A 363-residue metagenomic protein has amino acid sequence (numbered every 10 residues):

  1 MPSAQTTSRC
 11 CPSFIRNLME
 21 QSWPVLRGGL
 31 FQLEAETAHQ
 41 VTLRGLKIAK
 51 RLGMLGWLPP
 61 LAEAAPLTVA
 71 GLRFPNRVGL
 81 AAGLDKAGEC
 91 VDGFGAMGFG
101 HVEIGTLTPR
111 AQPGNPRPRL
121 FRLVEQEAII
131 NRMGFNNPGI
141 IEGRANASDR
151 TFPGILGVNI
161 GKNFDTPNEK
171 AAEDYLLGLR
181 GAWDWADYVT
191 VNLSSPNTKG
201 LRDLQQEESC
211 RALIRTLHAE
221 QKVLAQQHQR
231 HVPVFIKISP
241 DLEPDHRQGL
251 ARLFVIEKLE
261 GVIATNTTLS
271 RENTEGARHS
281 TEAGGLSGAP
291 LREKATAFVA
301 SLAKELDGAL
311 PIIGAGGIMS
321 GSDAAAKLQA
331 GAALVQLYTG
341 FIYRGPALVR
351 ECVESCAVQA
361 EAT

Functional and structural regions predicted by a protein language model:
L18-L67, N131-N136, I140: An N-cap/entry alpha-helix motif that binds or orients negatively charged groups
K47-A49, M54-L61, P196-S209, R252-G308 (+1 more regions): Glycine/Thr-rich beta-alpha phosphate-binding loop at enzyme active sites
L72-G79, P153-V158, L224-L242, E305-G314: Short beta-strand/loop segments at the ligand-binding rim of alpha/beta enzyme cores
A87-F94, L242-F254, G308, I318-V335: Catalytic cores of alpha/beta
E103-Q112, L193-S195, G261-L269, I318 (+1 more regions): Glycine-rich phosphate-binding active-site loops on the catalytic face of alpha/beta enzymes
G105-G154: A gly/proline- and charged-residue-enriched helix-loop-helix capping module
Q112-E127, N273-G284, G340-T363: C-terminal helical cap(s) of enzyme catalytic domains, especially alpha/beta-barrels
N163-L176, D203, S209, F235-I256: Active-site glycine- and acidic-residue-rich loops that bind and position anionic ligands or nucleotide-like cofactors
